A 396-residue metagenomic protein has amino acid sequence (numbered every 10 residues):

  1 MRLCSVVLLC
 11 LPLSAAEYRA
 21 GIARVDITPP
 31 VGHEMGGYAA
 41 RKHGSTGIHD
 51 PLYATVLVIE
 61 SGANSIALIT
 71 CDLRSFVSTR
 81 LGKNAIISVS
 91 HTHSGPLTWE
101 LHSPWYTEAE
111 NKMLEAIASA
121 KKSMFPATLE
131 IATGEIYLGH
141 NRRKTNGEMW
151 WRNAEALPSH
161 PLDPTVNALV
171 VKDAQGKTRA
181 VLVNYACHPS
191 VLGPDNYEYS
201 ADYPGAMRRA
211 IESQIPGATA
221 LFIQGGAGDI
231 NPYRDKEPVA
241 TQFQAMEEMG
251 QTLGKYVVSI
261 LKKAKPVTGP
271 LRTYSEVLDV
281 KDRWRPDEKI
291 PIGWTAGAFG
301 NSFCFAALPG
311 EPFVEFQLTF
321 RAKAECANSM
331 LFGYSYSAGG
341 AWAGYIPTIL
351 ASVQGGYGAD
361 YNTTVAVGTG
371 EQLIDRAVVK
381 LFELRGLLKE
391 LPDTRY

Functional and structural regions predicted by a protein language model:
M1-C4: Positively charged n-region of N-terminal signal peptides that target proteins for export
V6-A15: Hydrophobic h-region of N-terminal signal peptides that target proteins for export in Gram-negative bacteria
A16-A227, N231-K236, A240-G254, L261 (+1 more regions): Conserved beta-alpha junction segments in alpha/beta enzyme cores
